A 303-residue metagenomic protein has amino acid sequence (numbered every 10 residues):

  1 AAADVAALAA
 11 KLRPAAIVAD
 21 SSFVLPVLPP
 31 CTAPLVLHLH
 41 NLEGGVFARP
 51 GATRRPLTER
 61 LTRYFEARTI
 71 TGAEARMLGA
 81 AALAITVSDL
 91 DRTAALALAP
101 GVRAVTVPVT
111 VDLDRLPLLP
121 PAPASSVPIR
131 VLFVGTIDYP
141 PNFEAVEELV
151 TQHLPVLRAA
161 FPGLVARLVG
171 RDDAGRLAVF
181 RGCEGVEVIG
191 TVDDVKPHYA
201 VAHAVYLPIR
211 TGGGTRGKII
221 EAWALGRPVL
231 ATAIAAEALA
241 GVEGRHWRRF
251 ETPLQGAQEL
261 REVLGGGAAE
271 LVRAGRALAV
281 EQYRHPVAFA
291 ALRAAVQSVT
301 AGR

Functional and structural regions predicted by a protein language model:
A1-L25, T58-A80: Conserved nucleotide-sugar donor-binding subdomain of glycosyltransferases
L37-G72, T136: Acceptor-binding helix/loop patch of EC 2.4 sugar-transfer enzymes, predominantly nucleotide-sugar-dependent
G44, R63-L118: Donor nucleotide-sugar binding/catalytic pocket of nucleotide-sugar-dependent glycosyltransferases
A82, G185, A200-G214, L225-R227: Acidic donor-binding loop of glycosyltransferase active sites
T110-L119, P123-G182, V188-V201: Conserved catalytic-core segment of nucleotide-activated headgroup transferases in glycan assembly
K218-A222, P228-T232: Short hydrophobic beta-strand element within catalytic cores of glycosyltransferases and related nucleotide-activated
R245-L254, E262-G267: Conserved acidic donor-binding segment of nucleotide-sugar-dependent glycosyltransferases
A269-Q297: A charged, aromatic-enriched C-terminal amphipathic alpha-helix characteristic of glycosyltransferases across folds
